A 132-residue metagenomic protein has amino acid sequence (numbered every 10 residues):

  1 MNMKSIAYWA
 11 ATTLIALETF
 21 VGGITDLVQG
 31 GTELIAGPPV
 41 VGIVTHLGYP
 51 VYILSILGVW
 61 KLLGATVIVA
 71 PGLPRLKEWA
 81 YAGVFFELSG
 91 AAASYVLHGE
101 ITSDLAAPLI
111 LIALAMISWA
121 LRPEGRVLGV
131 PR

Functional and structural regions predicted by a protein language model:
M1-R132: Membrane-interface extramembranous regions
